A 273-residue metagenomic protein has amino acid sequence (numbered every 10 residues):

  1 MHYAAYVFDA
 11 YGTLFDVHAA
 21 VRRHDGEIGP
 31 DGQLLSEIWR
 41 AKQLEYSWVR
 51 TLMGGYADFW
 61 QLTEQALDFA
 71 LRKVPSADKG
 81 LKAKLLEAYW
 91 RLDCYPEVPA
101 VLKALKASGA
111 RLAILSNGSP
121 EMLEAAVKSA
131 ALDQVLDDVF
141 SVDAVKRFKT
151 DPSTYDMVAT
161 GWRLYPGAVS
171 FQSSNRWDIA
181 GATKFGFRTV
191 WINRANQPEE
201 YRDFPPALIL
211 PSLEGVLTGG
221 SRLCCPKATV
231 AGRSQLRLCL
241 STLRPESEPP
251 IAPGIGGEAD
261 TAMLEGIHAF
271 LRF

Functional and structural regions predicted by a protein language model:
M1-L44: Active-site neighborhood of HAD-like aspartate-dependent phosphohydrolases
M1-Y3, K103, L115, S119-P120 (+4 more regions): Asp-based, Mg2+/Mn2+-dependent phosphohydrolase catalytic module
V21-R22, S36, R40, W60-D68 (+1 more regions): An amphipathic alpha-helix signature
E27, Q33, S47-A83: A metal-dependent, Asp-based hydrolase signature
W60-Q61, D78-I114, P120, E124 (+1 more regions): Short, acidic loop-to-helix structural element flanking the phosphoryl-transfer center in phosphate-processing enzymes
Q235-T242, E246-G257, G266-I267, F273: N-terminal polybasic/positive-inside topogenic patches
